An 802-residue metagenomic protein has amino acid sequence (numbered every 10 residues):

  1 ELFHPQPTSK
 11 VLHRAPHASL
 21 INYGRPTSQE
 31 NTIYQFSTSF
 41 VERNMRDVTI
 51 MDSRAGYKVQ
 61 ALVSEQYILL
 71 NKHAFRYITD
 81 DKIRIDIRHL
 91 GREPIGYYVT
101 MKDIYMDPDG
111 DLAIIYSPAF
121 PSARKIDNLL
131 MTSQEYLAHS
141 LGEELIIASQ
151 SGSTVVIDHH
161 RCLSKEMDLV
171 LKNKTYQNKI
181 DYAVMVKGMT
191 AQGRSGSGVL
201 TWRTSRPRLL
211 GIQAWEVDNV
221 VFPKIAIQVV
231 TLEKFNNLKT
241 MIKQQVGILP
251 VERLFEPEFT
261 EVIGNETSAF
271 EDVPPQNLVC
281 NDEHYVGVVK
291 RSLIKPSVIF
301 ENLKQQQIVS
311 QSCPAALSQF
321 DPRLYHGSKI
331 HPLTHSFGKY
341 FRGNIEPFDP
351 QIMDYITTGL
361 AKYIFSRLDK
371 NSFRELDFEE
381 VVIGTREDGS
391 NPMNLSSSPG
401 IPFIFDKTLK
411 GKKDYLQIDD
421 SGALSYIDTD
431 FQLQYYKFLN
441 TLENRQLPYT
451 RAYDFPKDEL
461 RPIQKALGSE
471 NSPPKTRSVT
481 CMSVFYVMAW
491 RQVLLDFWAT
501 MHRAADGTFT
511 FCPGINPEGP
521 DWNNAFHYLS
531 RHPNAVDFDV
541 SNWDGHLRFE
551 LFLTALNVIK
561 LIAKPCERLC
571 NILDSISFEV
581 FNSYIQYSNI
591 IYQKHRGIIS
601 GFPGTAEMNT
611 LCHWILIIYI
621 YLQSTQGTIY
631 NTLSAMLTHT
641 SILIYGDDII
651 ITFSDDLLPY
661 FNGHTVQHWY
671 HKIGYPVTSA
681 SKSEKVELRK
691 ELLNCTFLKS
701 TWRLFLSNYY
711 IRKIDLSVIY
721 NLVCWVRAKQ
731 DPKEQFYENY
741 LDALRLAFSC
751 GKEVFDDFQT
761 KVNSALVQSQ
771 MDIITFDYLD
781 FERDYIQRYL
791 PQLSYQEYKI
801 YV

Functional and structural regions predicted by a protein language model:
E1-S64: Protease-domain processing segments flanking chymotrypsin-fold serine proteases, especially trypsin-like
H4, S9-K10, I21-E30, F40-E42 (+2 more regions): Viral RNA-dependent RNA polymerase
E42-D47, L62-E65, N71-D181: Serine endopeptidase catalytic core focused on the charge-relay Asp
M45-T49, K58-A61, L112, G196-G198 (+2 more regions): Structural detector of coil-to-beta-strand junctions
A55-Y57, Q192-S195, T638: Short, small/polar residue-rich loop motifs at catalytic or cofactor-binding pockets
L62, M185-E216: Catalytic nucleophile loop of clan PA
I68-N71, I115, T696-K699, R703: Short hydrophobic-aromatic micro-motifs
Y182-V186, R208, I212-L254, D772: Extracellular glycan/ECM-engagement signal in secreted proteins
